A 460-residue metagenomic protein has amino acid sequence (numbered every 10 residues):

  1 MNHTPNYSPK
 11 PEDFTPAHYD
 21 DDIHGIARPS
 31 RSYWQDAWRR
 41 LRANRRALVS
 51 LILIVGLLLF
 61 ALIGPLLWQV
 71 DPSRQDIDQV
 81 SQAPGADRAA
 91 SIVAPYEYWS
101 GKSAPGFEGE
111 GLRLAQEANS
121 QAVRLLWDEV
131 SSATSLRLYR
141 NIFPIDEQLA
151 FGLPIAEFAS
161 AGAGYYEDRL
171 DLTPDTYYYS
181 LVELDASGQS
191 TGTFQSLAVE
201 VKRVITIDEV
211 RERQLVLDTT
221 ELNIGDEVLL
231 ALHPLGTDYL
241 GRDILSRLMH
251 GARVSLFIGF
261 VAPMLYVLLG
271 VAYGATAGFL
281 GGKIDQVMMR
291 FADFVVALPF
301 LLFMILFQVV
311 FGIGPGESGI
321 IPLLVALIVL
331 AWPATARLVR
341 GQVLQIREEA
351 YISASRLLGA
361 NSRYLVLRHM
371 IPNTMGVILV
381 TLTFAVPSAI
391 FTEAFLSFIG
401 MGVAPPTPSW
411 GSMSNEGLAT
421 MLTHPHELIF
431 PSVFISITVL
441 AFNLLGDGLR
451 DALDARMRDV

Functional and structural regions predicted by a protein language model:
M1-V267, V271, A389, P406 (+3 more regions): Gly/Trp-centered helix-boundary motif
L57, A275, I305-V309, L327 (+4 more regions): Transmembrane alpha-helix boundary and packing residues in multipass membrane permease domains and related
P234-D238, R242-I244, S255-A272, G278-Q345 (+1 more regions): Generic hydrophobic transmembrane alpha-helix motif, especially the helices
R253-V267, R363-F395, F442: Transmembrane alpha-helices
Y273-A277, F307-F311, V339, I352 (+3 more regions): Hydrophobic alpha-helical interface/terminus motif in multipass membrane transporters
L298-I305, F395-E427: Short juxtamembrane loops and helix-capping segments at transmembrane helix boundaries of multi-pass membrane proteins
Q342-Y351, L449-R456: Transmembrane helix boundary and interhelical loop/hinge segments in multi-pass membrane proteins
